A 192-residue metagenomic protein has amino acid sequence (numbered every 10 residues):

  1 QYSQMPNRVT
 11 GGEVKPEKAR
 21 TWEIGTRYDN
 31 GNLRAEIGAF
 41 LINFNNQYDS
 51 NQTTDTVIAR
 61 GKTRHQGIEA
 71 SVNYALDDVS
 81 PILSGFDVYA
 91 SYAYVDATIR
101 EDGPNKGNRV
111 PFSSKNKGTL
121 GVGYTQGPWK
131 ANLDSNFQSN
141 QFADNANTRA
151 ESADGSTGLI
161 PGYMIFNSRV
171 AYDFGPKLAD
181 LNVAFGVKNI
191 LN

Functional and structural regions predicted by a protein language model:
Q1-N43, D77, D96: Structural signature of Gram-negative outer-membrane beta-barrels, strongest in the C-terminal barrel of TonB-dependent
P6-E13, T21, T53-R60, D102-R109 (+1 more regions): Extracellular loop and loop/strand-boundary signature of outer-membrane beta-barrel proteins
T10, R20-I24, T56, Q66-A70 (+3 more regions): Hydrophobic, lipid-facing positions within transmembrane beta-strands of outer-membrane proteins
E13, E23-R27, E69-N73, Y89 (+4 more regions): Outer-membrane beta-barrel architecture
N32-R34, A39-N43, I58-N147, L191: Gram-negative outer-membrane beta-barrel transporters
G38, E151-G162, N167-A171: Short, glycine/charged-rich beta-strand-loop motifs at protein surfaces that mediate ligand recognition and catalysis
K177: Small/polar (Gly/Ser/Thr/Ala-rich) solvent-exposed segments that form structured loops/beta-strands/short helices used
D180-V187: Conserved active-site loop/cleft motifs that coordinate metal ions or position small ligands
